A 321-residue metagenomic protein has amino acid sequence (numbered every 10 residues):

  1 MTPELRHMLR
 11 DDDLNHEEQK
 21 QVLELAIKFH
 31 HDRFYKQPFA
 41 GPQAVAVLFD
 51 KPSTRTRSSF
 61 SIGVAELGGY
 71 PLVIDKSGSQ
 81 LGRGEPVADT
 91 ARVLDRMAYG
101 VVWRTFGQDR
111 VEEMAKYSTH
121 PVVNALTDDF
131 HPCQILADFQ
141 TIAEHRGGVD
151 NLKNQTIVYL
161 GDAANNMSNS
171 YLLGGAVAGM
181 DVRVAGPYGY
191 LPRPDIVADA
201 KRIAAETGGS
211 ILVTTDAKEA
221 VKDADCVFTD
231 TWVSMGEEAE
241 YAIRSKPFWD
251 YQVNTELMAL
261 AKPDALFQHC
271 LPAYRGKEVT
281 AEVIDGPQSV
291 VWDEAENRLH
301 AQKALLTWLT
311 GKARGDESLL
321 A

Functional and structural regions predicted by a protein language model:
M1-S58, I62, F130: Positively charged, low-complexity intrinsically disordered leader regions
P38-A143, R275: Phosphate/diphosphate ligand-binding glycine-rich loop within oxidoreductases
F39-V45, L152-Q155, D264: Phosphate-coordination loops involved in phosphoryl transfer and adenosine-cofactor binding
D50-A65, E144-T229: Glycine-rich phosphate/diphosphate-binding loop of Rossmann-like nucleotide-binding domains
N151-L152, A176, E256-D264, G286: Short, conserved loop/helix-junction motifs that constitute active-site signature segments in enzyme catalytic cores
K201-A281: Rossmann-like adenosine-cofactor binding region
D264-A265, C270-A321: Adenosine-phosphate binding glycine-rich loop
